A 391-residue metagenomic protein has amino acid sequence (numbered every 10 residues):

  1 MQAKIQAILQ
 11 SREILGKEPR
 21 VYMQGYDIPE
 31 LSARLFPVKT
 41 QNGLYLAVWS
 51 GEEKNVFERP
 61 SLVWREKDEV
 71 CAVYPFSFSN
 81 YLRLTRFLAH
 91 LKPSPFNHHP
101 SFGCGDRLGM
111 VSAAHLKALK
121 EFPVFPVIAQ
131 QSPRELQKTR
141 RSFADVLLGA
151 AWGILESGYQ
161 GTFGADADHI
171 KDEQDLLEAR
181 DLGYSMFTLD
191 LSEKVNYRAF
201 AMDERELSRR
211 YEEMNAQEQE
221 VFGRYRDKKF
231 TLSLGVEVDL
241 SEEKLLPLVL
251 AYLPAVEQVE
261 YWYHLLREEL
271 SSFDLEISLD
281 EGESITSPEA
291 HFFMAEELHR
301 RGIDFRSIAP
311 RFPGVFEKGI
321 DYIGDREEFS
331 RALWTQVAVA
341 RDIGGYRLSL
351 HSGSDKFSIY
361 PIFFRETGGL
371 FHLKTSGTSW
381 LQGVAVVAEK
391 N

Functional and structural regions predicted by a protein language model:
M1-G149, L155-S157, E173-V195, F200-E204 (+4 more regions): Active-site capping/gating regions of soluble enzymes
A151-W152, I277: A generic local structural motif
G164: N-terminal glycine/serine-rich phosphate-binding loop of ATP-dependent small-molecule kinases, especially carbohydrate
D168, I277, H351: Conserved, mostly hydrophobic/aromatic
D190-N196, A201-V259, E317: Active-site cores of enzymes that catalyze phosphoryl transfer or operate on phosphate-rich substrates
F273-L275: Short, conserved phosphate-binding/catalytic loop or strand-edge motifs used in phosphoryl-/nucleotidyl-transfer
L279-E281: Short glycine-centered, acidic/aromatic-flanked micro-motifs in structured strand/loop junctions that mark active-site
